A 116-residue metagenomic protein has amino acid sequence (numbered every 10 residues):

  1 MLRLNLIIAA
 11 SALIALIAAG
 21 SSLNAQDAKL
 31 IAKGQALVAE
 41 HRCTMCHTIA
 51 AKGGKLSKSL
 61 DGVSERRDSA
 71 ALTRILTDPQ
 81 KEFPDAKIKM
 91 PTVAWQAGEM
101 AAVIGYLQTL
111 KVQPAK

Functional and structural regions predicted by a protein language model:
M1-K29, K116: N-terminal export/targeting leaders of redox proteins
G20-A39, K58: Electrostatic cytochrome c docking/interface patches
A25, A50-A51: Short helix-capping and inter-helix turn/linker motifs at the boundaries of alpha-helical repeat units
Q35-T44, G53, D61, E65-S69: Sequence context surrounding c-type heme c attachment/ligation sites in exported
E40-I49, L72, V103-Y106: The canonical Cys-X-X-Cys-His
G54-V63, D78-L110, K116: Axial heme c-ligation environment in periplasmic c-type cytochrome domains
